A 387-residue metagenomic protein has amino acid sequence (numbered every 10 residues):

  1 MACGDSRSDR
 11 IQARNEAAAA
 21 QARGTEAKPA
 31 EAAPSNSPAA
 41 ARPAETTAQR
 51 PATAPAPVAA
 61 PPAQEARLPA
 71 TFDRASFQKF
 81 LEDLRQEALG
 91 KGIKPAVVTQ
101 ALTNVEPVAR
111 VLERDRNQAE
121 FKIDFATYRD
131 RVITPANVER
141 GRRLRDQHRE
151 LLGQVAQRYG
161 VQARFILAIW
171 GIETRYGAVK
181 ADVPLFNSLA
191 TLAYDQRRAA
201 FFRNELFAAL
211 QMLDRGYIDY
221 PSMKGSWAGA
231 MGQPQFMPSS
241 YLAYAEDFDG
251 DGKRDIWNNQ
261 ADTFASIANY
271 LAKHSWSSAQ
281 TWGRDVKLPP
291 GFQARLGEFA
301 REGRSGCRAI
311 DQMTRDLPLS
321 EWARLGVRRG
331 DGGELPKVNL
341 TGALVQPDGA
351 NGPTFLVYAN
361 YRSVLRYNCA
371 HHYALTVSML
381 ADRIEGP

Functional and structural regions predicted by a protein language model:
C3-E82, Q86, A96-T99: Compositionally biased, proline/threonine/alanine/serine-rich low-complexity intrinsically disordered stretches
D5, P289-P387: C-terminal soluble interaction/assembly domains
V58-E82, Q86, G92, A96-D146: N-terminal export signals and maturation junctions of secreted/periplasmic proteins
G92-L102, F248-D255, S278-Q280: Short, surface-exposed acidic
V105-A109, E173-G177, A230, G349-G352 (+2 more regions): Solvent-exposed loop/turn segments at secondary-structure junctions within structured extracellular/periplasmic domains
F121-A268, A272, W282: Acidic/His-rich structured neighborhood in mature extracellular/periplasmic domains
Y220, F248-D251, K273-T281, R329 (+2 more regions): Substrate-binding/catalytic groove segments of enzymes that remodel or degrade extracellular structural polymers
K253-D311: Ligand-binding pocket segment of bilobal, Venus flytrap-like solute-binding proteins
